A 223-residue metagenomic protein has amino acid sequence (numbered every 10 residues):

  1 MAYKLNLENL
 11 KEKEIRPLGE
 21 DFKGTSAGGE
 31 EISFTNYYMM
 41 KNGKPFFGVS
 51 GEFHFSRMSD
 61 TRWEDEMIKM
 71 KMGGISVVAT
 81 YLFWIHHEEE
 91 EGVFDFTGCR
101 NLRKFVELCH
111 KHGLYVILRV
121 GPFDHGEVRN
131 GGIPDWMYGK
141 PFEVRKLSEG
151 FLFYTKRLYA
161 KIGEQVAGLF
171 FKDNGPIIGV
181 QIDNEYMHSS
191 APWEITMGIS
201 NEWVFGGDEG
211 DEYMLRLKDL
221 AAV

Functional and structural regions predicted by a protein language model:
M1-V77: N-terminal carbohydrate-binding accessory modules
E30, F55-T61, H87-E88, G92-T97 (+1 more regions): Acidic-and-aromatic substrate-binding clefts and catalytic sites of carbohydrate-active enzymes
F47-G51, V78-T80, V116-V120, I178-I182: Hydrophobic faces of well-ordered beta-strands that scaffold small-molecule active sites in alpha/beta enzyme cores
H54, F83, G121-H125, I182-M187: Active-site beta-loop-alpha junctions enriched in small/polar residues
M58-E64, F94-N101, E149-A160: Glycine-rich anion/phosphate-binding loops
W63-G131, D135-M137, M214-V223: Aromatic-lined substrate-binding rim segments of carbohydrate-active enzymes
D124-Q165: Active-site-adjacent "subsite" loops/lids of carbohydrate-active enzymes
F151-V223: Active-site neighborhood of glycoside hydrolase catalytic domains
